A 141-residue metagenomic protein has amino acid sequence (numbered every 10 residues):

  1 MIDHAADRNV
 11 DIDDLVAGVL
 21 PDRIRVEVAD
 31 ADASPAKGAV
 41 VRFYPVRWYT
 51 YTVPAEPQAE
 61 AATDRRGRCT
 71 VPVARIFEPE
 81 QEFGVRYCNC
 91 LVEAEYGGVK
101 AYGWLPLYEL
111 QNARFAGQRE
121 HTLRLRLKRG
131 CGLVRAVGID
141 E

Functional and structural regions predicted by a protein language model:
M1-S34, G117-E141: Beta-strand-rich domain onsets/edges
R23, G38-V40, N89-L91: Exposed beta-strand and adjacent loop surfaces of beta-rich binding modules that mediate intermolecular recognition
D32-T50: Short, ordered, surface-exposed loop/turn motifs in non-cytosolic proteins
V40, Q58-E60, R68-T70, Y102-W104 (+1 more regions): Well-ordered beta-strand positions in beta-sheet-rich domains
F43-Y44, I76-E78: A short acidic/small-residue loop/turn micro-motif
T50-R75: Short, acidic Ser/Thr/Gly-rich low-complexity loop/linker segments typical of extracellular and cell-surface proteins
A62-R66, Q111-G117: Short proline/glycine- and polar residue-rich coil/turn motifs
E78-Q111: A short, solvent-exposed loop/turn motif at the edges and junctions of modular extracellular/periplasmic domains
